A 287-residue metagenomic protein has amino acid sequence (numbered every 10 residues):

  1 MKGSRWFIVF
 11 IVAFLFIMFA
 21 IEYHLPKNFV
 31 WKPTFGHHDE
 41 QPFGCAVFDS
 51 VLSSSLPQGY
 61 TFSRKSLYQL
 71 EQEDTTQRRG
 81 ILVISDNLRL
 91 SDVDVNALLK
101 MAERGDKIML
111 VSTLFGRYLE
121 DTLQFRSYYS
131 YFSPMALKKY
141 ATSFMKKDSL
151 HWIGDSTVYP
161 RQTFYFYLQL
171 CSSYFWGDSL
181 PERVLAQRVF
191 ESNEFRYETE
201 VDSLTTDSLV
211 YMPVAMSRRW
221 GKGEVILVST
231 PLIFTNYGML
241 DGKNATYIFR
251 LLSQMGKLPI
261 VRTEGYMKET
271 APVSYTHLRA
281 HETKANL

Functional and structural regions predicted by a protein language model:
K2-E71: Aromatic-Pro/Gly-enriched surface loop or interdomain linker that acts as a lid/target-recognition segment
T34-D39, S85-D86, Y237: Second-shell loop/turn segments in exported
P42-F43, R89-D92, G242: Soluble non-cytosolic domains of exported or imported proteins
R64-F144: Membrane-embedded segments
L114-L204: An acidic, glycine-rich "communication" segment
Y174-V273: A glycine-centered loop/beta-turn motif at secondary-structure junctions
T276-A285: Conserved small/polar residues in nucleotide/adenosyl-binding loops
